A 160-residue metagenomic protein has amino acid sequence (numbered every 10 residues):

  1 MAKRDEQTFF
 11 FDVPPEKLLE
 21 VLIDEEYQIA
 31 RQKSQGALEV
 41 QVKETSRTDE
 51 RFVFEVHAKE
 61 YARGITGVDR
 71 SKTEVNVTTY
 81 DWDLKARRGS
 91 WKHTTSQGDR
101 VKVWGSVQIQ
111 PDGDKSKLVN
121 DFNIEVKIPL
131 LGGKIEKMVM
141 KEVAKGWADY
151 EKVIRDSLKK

Functional and structural regions predicted by a protein language model:
M1, Q32, E44, R70 (+3 more regions): Generic marker of residues within folded, mature protein domains
M1-E60: Hydrophobic ligand-binding cavity/cleft-lining segments
A2-T8, D49-V53, V75-V77, R88 (+2 more regions): Intrinsic-disorder/low-complexity, polar/charged segments enriched in Ser/Thr/Lys/Arg/Asp/Glu/Gln
F10-P14, H57-Y61, D81-D83, Q110 (+1 more regions): Solvent-exposed residues in well-ordered beta-strands and their adjoining turns, especially edge/terminal strands
S34-G36, D69-N76, D99-S106, V139-M140: Amphipathic hydrophobic-ligand
Q41-K92: Glycine-rich portal/gate segments that line the openings of hydrophobic small-molecule binding cavities
T79-L84, G132-K160: A conserved amphipathic terminal alpha-helix motif
D81, S90-M140: Beta-strand/loop substructures that line and gate deep hydrophobic ligand-binding cavities in soluble
